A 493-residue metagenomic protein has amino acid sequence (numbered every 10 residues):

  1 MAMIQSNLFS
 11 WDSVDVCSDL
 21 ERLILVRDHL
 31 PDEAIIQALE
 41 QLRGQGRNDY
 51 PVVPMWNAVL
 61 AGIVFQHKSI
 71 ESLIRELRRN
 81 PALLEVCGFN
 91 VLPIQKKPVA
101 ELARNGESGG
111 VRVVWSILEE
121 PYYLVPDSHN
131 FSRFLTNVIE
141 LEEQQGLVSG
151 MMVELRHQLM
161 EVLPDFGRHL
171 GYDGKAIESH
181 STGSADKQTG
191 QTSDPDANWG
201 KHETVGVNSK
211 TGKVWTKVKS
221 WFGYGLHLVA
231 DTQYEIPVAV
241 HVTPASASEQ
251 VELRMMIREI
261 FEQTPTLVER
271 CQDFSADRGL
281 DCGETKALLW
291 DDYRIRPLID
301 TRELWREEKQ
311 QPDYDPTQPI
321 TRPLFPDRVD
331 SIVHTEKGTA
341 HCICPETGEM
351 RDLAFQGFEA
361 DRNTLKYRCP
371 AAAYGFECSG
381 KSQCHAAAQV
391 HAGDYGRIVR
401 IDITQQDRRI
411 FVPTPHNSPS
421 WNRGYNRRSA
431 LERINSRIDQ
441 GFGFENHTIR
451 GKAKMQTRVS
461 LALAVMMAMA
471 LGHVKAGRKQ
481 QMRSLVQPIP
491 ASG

Functional and structural regions predicted by a protein language model:
M1-M55, L60, V64, A82 (+5 more regions): Dynamic "connector" segments at or just before major functional cores
G44-V53, T216-K219, N426, I449-V459: Structural motif
I70-L92, P98, V111-S116: DNA-recognition alpha helix
L77-R78, D313-E359, D407-R450: Short amphipathic alpha-helical "interface-anchor" segments enriched in bulky aromatics
Q95-E101, G110, D127-F131: Short coil turns linking two alpha-helices in DNA-binding domains
G106, V114, Y122-R294, D300-R302 (+1 more regions): Polybasic low-complexity intrinsically disordered regions
D327-T404: Cys/His-rich short segments
P419-G493: Basic, amphipathic alpha-helical segments enriched in Lys/Arg and hydrophobic/aromatic residues
